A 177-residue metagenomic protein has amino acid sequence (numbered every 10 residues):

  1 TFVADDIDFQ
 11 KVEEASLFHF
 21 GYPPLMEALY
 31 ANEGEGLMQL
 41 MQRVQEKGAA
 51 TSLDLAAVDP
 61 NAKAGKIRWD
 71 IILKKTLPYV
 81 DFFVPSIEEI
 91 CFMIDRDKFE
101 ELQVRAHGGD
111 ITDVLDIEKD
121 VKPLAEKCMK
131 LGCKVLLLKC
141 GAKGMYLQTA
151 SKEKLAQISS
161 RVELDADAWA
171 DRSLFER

Functional and structural regions predicted by a protein language model:
T1-E176: Ribokinase/PfkB-type carbohydrate-kinase core domain
